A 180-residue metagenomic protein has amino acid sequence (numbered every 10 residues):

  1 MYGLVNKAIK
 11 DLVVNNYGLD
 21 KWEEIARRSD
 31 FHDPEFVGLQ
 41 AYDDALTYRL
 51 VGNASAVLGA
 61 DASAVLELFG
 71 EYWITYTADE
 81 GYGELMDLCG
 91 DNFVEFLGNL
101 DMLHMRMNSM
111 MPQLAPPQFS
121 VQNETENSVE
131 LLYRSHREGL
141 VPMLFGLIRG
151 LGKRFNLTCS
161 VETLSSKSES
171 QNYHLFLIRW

Functional and structural regions predicted by a protein language model:
M1-D33: Charged, compositionally biased N-terminal leader segments and the immediate start of the first structured element
V5, L114-L132, R137, V141 (+2 more regions): Short terminal or interdomain "cap/linker" segment that borders an active site or interface and mediates
D20-G59: Long amphipathic alpha-helical segments
H32-G38, W73-T77, Q171-L175: Short, mixed-charge aromatic SLiMs
T47-V141: Amphipathic interaction/junction segments at domain boundaries or subunit interfaces
F145-L151: Low-complexity, glycine/alanine/valine/leucine- and proline-rich hydrophobic stretches
